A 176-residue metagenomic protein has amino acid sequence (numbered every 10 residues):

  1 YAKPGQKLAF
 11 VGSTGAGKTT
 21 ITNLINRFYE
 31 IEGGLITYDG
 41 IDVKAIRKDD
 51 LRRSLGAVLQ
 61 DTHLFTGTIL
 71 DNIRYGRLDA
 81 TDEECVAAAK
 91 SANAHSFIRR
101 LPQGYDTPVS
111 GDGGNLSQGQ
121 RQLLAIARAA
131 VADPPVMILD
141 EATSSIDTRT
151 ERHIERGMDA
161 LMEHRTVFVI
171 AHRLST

Functional and structural regions predicted by a protein language model:
Y1-T176: ABC-type nucleotide-binding domain
